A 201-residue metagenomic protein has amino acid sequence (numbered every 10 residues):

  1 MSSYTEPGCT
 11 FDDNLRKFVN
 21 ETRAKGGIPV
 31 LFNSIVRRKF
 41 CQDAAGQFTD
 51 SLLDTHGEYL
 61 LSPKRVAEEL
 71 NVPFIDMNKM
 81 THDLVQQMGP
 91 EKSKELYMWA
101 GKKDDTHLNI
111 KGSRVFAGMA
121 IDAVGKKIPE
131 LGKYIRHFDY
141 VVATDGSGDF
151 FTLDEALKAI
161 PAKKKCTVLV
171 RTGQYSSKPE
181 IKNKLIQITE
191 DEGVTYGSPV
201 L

Functional and structural regions predicted by a protein language model:
M1-D13, V36-R37: Oxyanion-hole/transition-state-stabilizing segment in secreted/luminal serine hydrolases and related acyltransferases
M1-S2, F32-V36, D76-M80, A120 (+2 more regions): Active-site-proximal beta-strand/loop segments in catalytic clefts of secreted hydrolases
T10-N20, A24, E58-R65: Alpha-helical scaffolding segments of alpha/beta enzyme cores, especially the outer helices of TIM-barrel or partial
N20-V30, E68-P73, K163-T167: Loop/turn elements at helix/coil->beta-strand transitions in domains of secreted/extracellular proteins
R37-I135: Catalytic His-Asp segment of secreted/periplasmic serine-dependent ester chemistry enzymes
R136-K158, T172-Q174: Right-handed parallel beta-helix/beta-solenoid
D145-S147, K178, L185-L201: Right-handed parallel beta-helix/beta-spiral solenoid domain characteristic of secreted/periplasmic
L157-T167, I181: Beta-strand repeat architectures
